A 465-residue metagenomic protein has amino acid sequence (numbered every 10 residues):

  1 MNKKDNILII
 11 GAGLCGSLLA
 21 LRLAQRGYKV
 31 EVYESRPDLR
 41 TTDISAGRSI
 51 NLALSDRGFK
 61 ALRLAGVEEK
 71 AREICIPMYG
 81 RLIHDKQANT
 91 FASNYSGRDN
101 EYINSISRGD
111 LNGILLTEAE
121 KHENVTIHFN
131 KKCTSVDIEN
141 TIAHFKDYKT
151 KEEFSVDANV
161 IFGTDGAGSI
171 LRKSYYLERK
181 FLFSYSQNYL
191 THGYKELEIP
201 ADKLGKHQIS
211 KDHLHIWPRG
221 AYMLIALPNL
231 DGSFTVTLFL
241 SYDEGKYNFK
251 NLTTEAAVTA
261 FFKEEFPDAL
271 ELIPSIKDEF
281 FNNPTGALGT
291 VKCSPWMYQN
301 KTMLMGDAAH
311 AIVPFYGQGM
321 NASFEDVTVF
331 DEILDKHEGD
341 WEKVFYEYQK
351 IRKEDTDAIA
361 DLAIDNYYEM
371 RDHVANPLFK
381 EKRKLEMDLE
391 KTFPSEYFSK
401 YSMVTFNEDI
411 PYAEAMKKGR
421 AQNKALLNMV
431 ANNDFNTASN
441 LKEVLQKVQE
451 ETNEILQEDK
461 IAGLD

Functional and structural regions predicted by a protein language model:
N2-I7: Extreme N-terminal starter segment of soluble prokaryotic enzymes
L8-L21, Q25, L197, P284-A375 (+1 more regions): Conserved mid-domain beta->alpha element of the FAD-binding
C15, D38, G168: Conserved Rossmann-like nucleotide-cofactor binding loop
A24-A46: Glycine-rich FAD pyrophosphate-binding loop
V32-Y33, G163, M305: Generic enzyme active-site microenvironment
D43-E118: Active-site-adjacent segment of FAD-dependent monooxygenases/related oxidoreductases
T117, H122, K131-S135, N140-L288 (+1 more regions): Conserved FAD-binding catalytic core of PHBH/FMO-like flavoproteins
E332-D465: C-terminal helical "tail/cap" subdomain of flavin- and related membrane-associated enzymes
